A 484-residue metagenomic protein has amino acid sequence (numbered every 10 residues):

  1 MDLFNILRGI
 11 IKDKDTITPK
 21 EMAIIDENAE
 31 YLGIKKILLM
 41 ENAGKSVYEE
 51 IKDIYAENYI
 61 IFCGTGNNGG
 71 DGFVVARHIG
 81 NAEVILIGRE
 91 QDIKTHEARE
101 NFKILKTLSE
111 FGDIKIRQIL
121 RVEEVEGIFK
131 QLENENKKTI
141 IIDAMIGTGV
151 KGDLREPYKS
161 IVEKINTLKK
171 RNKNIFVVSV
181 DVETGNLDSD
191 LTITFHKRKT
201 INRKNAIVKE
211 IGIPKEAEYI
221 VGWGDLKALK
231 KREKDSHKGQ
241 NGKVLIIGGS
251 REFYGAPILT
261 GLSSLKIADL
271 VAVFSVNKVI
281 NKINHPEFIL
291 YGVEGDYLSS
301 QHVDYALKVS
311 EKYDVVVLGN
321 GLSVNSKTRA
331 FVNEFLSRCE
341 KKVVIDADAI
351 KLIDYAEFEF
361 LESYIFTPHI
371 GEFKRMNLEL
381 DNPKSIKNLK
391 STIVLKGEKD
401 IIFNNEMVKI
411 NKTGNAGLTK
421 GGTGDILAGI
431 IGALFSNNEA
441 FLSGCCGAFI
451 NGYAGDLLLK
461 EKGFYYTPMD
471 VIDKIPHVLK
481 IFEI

Functional and structural regions predicted by a protein language model:
D2-G88, K94-R99, K197-V343, K351-I365 (+2 more regions): Small-residue (G/A/S/T)-rich helix-start motifs and N-terminal tracts that mark the onset
E49-M145, R155-V180, F331, K342: Nucleotide and nucleotide-moiety/phosphate-recognizing core
L105-R117, K137, K173-N174, S189 (+4 more regions): A short helix-to-beta-strand connector/capping loop
E124-V125, V182-G185, A349-L352: Short acidic loop-to-helix transition motifs that present clustered carboxylates
T139-I140, A144-V221: Internal gly/pro-rich beta-alpha loop/helix module that stabilizes soluble enzyme cofactors or their anionic handles
